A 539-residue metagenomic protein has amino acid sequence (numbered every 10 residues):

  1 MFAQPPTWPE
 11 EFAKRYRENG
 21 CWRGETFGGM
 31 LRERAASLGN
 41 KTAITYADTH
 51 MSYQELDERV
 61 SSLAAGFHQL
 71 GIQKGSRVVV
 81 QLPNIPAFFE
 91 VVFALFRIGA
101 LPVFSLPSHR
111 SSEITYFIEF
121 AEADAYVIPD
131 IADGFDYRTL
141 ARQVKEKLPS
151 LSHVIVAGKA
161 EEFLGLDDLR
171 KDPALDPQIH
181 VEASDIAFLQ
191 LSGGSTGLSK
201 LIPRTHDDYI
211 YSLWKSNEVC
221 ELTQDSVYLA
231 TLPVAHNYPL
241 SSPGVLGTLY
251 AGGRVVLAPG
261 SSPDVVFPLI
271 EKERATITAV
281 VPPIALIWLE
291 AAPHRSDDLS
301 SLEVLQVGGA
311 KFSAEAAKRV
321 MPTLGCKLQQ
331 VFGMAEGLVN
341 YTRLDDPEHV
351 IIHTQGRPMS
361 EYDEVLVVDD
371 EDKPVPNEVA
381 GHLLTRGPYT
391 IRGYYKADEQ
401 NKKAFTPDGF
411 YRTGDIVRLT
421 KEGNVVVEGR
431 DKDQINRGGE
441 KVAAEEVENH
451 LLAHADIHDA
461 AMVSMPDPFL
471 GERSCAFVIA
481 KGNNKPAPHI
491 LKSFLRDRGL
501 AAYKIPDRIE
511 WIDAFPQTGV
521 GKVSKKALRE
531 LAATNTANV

Functional and structural regions predicted by a protein language model:
C21-R32, N40-I85, F89-F93, R110-T115 (+3 more regions): Conserved AMP-binding/adenylate-forming core of the ANL superfamily
S52-Q54, A187-Y211: Conserved AMP-binding A3 loop
L70, A100-D167, G482-N484: Structural core segment of the AMP-binding/adenylate-forming
G99, I210-V227, N237-I277, E290-A291: Conserved AMP-binding/adenylation subdomain of ANL enzymes
H109-E119, Y126-I128, T278, G333 (+7 more regions): AMP-binding/adenylate-forming catalytic core of the ANL superfamily
A275-V280, L289-V350, S360, E364: Gly/Ser/Thr-rich phosphate-binding loop
I351, L366-L384, K421-E422, N484-P488 (+1 more regions): Conserved beta-loop-beta connector loops within the AMP-binding
P358-Y362, K373-A404, V442: Conserved ATP/PPi-binding loop(s) of AMP-dependent carboxylate-activating enzymes
